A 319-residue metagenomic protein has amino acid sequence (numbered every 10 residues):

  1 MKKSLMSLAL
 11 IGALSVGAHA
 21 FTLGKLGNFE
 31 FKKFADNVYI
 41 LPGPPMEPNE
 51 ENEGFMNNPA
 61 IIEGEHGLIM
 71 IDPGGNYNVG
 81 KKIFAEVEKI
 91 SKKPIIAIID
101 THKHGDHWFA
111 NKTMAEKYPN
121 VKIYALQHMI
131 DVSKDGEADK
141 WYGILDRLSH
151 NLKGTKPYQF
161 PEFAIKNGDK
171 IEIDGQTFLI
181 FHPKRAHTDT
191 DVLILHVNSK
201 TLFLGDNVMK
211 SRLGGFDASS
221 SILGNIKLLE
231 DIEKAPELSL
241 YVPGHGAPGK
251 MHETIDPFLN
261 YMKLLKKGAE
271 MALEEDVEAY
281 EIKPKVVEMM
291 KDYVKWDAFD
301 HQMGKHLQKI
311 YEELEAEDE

Functional and structural regions predicted by a protein language model:
M1-S4: Positively charged n-region of N-terminal signal peptides that target proteins for export
M6-L14, A18: Hydrophobic helical h-region of N-terminal Sec-dependent signal peptides in bacterial secretory/periplasmic proteins
S15-F21, K234-L238, P248-E319: Accessory terminal helices/loops
F21-N37: Short N-terminal segments immediately surrounding and downstream of signal-peptide cleavage
A35-E86, I194-L204: Conserved beta-strand hairpin/beta-sheet module of binuclear metal-dependent hydrolase folds, prominently
N37, I62, D72, V87 (+10 more regions): Divalent metal-coordination and catalytic microenvironments
G67-I69, G75-Y77, K170, T177-L179 (+1 more regions): Metallo-beta-lactamase
A85-K170, D189, K267: Active-site HxH/HxHxD metal-binding segment of metal-dependent hydrolases
